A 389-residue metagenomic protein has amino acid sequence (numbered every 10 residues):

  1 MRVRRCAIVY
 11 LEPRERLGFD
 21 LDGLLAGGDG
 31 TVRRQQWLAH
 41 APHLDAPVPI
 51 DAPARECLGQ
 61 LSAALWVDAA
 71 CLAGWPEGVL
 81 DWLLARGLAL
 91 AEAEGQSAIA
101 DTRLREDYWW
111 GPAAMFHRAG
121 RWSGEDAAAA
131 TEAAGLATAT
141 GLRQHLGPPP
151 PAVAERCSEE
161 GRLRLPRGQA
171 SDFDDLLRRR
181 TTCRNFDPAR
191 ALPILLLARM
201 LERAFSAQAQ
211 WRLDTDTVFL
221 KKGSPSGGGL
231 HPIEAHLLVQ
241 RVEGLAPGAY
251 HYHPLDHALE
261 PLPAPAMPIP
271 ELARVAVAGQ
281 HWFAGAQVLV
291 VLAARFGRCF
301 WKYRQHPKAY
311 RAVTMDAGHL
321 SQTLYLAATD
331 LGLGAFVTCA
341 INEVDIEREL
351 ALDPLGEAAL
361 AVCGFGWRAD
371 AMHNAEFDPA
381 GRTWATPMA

Functional and structural regions predicted by a protein language model:
M1-Q280, Q287, E349, D353-A389: N-terminal accessory segments that position/regulate proteins before the catalytic core
T181-A191, W301-T314: Short histidine-centered catalytic/ligand-binding loop motif
M200, A235, V288-V290, F296 (+1 more regions): Small-aliphatic-rich amphipathic alpha-helix that forms the alpha element of a beta-alpha
R203, A207, A258, A293-C299 (+1 more regions): Short hydrophobic alpha-helical module
P261, F300-K302, A335-F336, H373: Extended hydrophobic-aromatic, low-complexity segments
A264-R298, Q305-P307, A312-T314: Hydrophobic alpha-helical transmembrane segments and adjacent short intramembrane/lumenal linkers of inner/organellar
H281-Q287, R295-R298, G334-I341, G381-M388: A general structural signal for short secondary-structure boundary/capping elements
